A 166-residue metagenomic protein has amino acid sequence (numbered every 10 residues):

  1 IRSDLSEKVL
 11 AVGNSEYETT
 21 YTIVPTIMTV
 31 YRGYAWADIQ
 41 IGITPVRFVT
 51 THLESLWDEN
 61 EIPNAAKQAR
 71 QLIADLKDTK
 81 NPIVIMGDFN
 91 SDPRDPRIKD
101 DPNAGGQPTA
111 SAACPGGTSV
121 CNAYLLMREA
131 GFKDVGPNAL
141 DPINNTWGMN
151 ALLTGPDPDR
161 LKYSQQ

Functional and structural regions predicted by a protein language model:
I1-L53: Structured beta-strand-rich core segments of catalytic domains in phosphoester-bond hydrolases
V24, S55-I62: Second-shell loop/turn segments in exported
L53-S55, N90: Short, glycine/serine-rich, charged loops/turns that create anion-binding and catalytic segments at active sites
N60-Q166: Metal-dependent phosphoesterases centered on the DNase I-like endonuclease/exonuclease/phosphatase
